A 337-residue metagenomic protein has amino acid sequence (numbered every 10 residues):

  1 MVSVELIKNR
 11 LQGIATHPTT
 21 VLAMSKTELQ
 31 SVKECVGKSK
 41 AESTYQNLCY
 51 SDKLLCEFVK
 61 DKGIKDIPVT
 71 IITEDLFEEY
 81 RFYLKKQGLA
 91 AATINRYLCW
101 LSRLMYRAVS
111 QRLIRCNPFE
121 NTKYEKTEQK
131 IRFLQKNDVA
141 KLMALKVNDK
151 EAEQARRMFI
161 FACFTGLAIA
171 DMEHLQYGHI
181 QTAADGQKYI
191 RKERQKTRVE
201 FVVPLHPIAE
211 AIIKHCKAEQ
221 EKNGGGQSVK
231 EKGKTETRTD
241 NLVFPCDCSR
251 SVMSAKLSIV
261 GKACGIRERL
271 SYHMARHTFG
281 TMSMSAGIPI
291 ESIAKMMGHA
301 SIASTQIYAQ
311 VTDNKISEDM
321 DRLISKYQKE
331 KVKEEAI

Functional and structural regions predicted by a protein language model:
L54-F58, I67, D75-E78, K86-E120 (+1 more regions): N-terminal DNA-binding recognition helix of tyrosine site-specific recombinases/integrases
N95-Y97, I114, F119-I169, E173: Basic, Lys/Arg- and aromatic-enriched nucleic-acid-binding interface segment
Q129-R132, D138, H174-H215, E231: Conserved tyrosine-mediated DNA breakage-rejoining catalytic core shared by Y-recombinases
F133, R194-R198, M297-R322: Catalytic-site neighborhood detector that most strongly recognizes the C-terminal catalytic loop/helix of tyrosine
I160, F164, A170-D171, K256-I259 (+2 more regions): C-terminal catalytic core of tyrosine-transesterase DNA break-rejoin enzymes
H179-G186, R267-E268, I288-I307, E318 (+1 more regions): Short, polar N-cap/turn motifs at the start of nucleic acid-interacting alpha helices
Q195-K214, Q227-K232, E236-I259: C-terminal catalytic core of Y-nucleophile DNA break-rejoin enzymes
E219-R238, L323-I337: C-terminal secondary-structure termini that scaffold catalytic or DNA-interacting sites
